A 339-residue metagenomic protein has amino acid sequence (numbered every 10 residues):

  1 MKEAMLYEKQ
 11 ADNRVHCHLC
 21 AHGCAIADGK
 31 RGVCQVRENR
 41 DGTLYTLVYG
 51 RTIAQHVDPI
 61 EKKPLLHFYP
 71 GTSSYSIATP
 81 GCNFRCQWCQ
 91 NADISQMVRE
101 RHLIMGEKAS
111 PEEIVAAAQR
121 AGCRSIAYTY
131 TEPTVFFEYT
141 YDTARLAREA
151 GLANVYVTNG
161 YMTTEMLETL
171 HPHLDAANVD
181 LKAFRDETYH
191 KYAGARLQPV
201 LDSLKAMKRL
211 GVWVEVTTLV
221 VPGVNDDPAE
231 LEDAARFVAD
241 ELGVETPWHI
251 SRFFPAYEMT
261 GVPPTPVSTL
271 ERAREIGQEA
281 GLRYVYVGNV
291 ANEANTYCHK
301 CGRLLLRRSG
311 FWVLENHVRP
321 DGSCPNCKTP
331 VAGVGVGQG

Functional and structural regions predicted by a protein language model:
M1-C17, A21-T79, A92-Q96, L304-F311 (+1 more regions): N-terminal [4Fe-4S]-dependent radical SAM core
M1-D28, V224, P228-G339: Auxiliary Fe-S-binding modules of radical SAM enzymes
H18, P80, F84-Q87, R145 (+1 more regions): Core alpha-helical elements of the protein kinase catalytic domain, predominantly the helix directly N-terminal
G42-Y141: Extended interfacial segments that mediate partner engagement and assembly in macromolecular machines
L66-H67, E168, E315-N316: Short secondary-structure boundary/capping segments
C86, V179, V285: Conserved, mostly hydrophobic/aromatic
K108-T265, I276: Conserved AdoMet/S-adenosylmethionine-binding subsite of the radical SAM
